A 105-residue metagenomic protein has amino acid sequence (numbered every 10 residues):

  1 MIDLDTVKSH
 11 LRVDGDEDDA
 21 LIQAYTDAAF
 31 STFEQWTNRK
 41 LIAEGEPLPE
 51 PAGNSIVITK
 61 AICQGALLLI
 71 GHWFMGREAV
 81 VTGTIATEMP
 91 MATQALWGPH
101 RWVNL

Functional and structural regions predicted by a protein language model:
M1-L105: Divalent metal-cofactor coordination and adjacent catalytic microenvironments
